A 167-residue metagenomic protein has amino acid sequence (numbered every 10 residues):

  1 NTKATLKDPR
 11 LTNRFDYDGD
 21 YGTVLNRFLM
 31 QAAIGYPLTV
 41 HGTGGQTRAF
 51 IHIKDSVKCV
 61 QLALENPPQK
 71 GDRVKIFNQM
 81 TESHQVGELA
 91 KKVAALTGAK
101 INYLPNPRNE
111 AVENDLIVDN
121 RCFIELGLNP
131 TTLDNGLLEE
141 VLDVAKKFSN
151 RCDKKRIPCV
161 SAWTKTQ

Functional and structural regions predicted by a protein language model:
N1-T23: Flexible, glycine-rich beta-alpha linker
M30-Q167: C-terminal substrate-binding subdomain of Rossmann-fold SDR/epimerase-dehydratase oxidoreductases
